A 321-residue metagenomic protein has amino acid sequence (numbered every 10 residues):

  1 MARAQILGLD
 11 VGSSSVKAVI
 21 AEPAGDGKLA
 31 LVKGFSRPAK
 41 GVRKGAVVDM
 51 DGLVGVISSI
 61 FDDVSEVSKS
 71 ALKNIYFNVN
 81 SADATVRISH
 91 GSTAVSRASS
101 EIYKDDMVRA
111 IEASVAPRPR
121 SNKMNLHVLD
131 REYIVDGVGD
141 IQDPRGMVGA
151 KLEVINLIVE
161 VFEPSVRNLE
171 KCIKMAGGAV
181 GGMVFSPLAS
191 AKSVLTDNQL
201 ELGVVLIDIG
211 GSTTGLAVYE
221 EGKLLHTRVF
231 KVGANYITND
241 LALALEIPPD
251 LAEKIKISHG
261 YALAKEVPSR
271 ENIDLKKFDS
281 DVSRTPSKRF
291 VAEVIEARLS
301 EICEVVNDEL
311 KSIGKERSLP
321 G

Functional and structural regions predicted by a protein language model:
M1-S15, V19-L206, K223-L225, A234 (+3 more regions): Nucleotide/phosphate-binding catalytic cleft detector across ATP-hydrolyzing and phosphate-transferring enzymes
L202-A244: Glycine-rich phosphate-binding loop of actin/hexokinase-like ATP-binding domains
S212, P248-L251, I302: H+5 position of the DHp
N239, R289, E293, A297-E304 (+1 more regions): Feature representing long, continuous alpha-helical segments
E304-G321: ATP-binding/phosphotransfer module of carbohydrate and carboxylate kinases, centering on a glycine-rich
